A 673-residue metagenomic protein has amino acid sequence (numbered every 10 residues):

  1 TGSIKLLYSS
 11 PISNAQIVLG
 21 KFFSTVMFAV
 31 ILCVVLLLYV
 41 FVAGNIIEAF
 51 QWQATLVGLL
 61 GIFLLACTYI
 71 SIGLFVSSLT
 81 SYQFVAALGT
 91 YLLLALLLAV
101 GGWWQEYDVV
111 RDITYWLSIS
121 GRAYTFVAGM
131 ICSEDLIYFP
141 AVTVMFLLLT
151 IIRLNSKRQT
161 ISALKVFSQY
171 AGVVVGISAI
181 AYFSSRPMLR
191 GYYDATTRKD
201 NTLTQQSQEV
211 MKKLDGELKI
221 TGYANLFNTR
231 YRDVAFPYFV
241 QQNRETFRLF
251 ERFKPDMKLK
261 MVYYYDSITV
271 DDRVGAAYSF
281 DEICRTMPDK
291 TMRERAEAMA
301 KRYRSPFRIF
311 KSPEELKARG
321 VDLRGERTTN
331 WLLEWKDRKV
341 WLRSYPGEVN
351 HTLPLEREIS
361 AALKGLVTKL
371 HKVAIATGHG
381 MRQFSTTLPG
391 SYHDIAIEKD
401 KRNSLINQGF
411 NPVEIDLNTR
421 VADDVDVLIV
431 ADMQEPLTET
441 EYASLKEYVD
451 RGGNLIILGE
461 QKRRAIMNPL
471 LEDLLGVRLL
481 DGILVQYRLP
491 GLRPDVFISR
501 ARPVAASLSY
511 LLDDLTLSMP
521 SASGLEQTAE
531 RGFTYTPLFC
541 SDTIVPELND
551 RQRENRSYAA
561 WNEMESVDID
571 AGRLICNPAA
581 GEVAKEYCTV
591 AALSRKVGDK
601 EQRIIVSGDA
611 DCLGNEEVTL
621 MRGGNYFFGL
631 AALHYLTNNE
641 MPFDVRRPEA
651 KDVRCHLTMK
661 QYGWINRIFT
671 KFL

Functional and structural regions predicted by a protein language model:
T1-S24, Y448-G452: Helix-loop-helix units of permease transmembrane domains in multi-pass membrane transporters, especially ABC
L19-S81: Secretory targeting signals
F28, L32, L36, L65 (+7 more regions): Alpha-helical transmembrane segments of multipass membrane proteins
S77-S81, S156-K165: Membrane-interface helix-boundary motifs at transmembrane edges
A86-R158, P537-L538, R553-A559: Terminal transmembrane helical anchor/hairpin motif
T160-L189, Y193-K219, L355-K372, G380 (+2 more regions): Extracellular ligand-binding/catalytic regions of CAZymes and related secreted enzymes and adhesion modules
R186-A362, K369-R420, D432-Q434, Y442: Juxtamembrane extramembrane loops of integral membrane proteins
R357, F384, S391-M641: Acidic, S/T/G-rich, low-cysteine, solvent-exposed domains in lumenal/extracellular/periplasmic regions of secretory
